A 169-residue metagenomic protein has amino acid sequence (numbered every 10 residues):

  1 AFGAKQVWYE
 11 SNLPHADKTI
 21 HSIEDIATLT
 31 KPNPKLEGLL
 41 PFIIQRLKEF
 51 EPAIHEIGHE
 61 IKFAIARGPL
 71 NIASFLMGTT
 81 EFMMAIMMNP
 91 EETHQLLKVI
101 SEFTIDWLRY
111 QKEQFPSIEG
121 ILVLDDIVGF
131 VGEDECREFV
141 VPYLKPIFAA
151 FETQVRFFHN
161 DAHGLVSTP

Functional and structural regions predicted by a protein language model:
A1-P32: A contiguous, low-structure linker/loop signature
S11, T30-P169: Active-site loop segments of alpha/beta catalytic cores
